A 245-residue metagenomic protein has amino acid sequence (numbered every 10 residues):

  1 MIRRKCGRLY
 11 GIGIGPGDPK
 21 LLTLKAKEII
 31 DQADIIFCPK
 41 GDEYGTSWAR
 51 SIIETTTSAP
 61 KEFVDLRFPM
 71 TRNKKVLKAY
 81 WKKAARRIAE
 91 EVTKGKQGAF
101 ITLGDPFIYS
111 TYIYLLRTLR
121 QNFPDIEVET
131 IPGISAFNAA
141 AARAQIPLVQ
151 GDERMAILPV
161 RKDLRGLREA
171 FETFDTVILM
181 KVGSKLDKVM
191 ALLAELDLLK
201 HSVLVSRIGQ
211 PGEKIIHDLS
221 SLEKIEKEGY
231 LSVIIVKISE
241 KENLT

Functional and structural regions predicted by a protein language model:
M1-P19, L24-A26, D31-E127, M190 (+3 more regions): Class I S-adenosyl-L-methionine
I2-K5, E28-I29, V92, F100 (+5 more regions): Solvent-exposed alpha-helices and their adjacent loops that cap or buttress functional pockets in soluble metabolic
L9, F171-T245: A contiguous loop/helix-start segment that scaffolds small-molecule binding in enzyme catalytic cores
P16-G17, G41-Y44, F68, E153-K162 (+2 more regions): Short, acidic/turn-prone active-site loops that include or flank metal/cofactor- and phosphate-binding residues
E43-T46, T71, S135-N138, L186 (+1 more regions): Short gly/pro/ser/thr-enriched loop/turn and capping motifs at secondary-structure boundaries
V76-A85, R143-I146, A170-T173, I215-L222: Short, surface-exposed amphipathic charged segments that create phosphate/polyanion-binding patches used for binding
I108-E172, K224-I225, I238-E242: Class I SAM-dependent methyltransferase SAM-binding "motif I" and its flanking Rossmann-like core
